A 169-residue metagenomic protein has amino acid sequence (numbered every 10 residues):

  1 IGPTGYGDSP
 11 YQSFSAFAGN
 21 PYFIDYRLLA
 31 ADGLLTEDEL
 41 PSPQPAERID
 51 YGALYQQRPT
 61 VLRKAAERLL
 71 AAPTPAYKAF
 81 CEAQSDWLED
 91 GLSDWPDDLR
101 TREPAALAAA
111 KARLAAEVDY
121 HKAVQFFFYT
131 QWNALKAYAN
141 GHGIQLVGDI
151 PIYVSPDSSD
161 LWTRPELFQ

Functional and structural regions predicted by a protein language model:
I1-P165: Acidic/aromatic-lined carbohydrate-recognition and catalytic surfaces of CAZymes acting on diverse glycans
L167-Q169: Catalytic cores of eukaryotic secretory-pathway lumenal/extracellular enzymes that build and remodel glycoconjugates
